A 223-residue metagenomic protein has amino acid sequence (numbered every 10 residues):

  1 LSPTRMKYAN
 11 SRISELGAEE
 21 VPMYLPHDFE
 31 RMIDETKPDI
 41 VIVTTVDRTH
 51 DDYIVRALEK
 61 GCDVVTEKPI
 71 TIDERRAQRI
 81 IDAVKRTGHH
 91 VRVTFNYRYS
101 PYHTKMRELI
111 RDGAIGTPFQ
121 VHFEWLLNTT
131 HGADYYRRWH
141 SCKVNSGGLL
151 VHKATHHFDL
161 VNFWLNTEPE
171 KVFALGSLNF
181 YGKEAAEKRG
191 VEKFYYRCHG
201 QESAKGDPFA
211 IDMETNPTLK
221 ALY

Functional and structural regions predicted by a protein language model:
L1-A18, I40: N-terminal Rossmann-like dinucleotide-binding module
N10-S14, I81-V84, L109-I110: Conserved hydrophobic residues forming the short capping helix/wall of the S-adenosyl-L-methionine
E20-D28: Conserved SAM-binding strand-loop segment of SAM-dependent methyltransferases
Y24, V65, H90-R92, H122 (+1 more regions): Structural detector of well-ordered beta-strand residues that form the stable sheet scaffold of enzyme domains
F29-I33, R107: Short hydrophobic/charged patches on amphipathic alpha-helices used for structural packing and interfaces
E35, I40, V46-D47, D51-R98 (+1 more regions): Beta-strand-loop-alpha-helix segment that lines the small-molecule cofactor/substrate pocket of alpha/beta enzymes
T44-T45, W125: Glycine-rich, N-terminal phosphate-binding loop of Rossmann-like dinucleotide-binding domains
Y97-Y223: Predominantly a Rossmann-like dinucleotide-binding segment in NAD(P)-dependent oxidoreductases
